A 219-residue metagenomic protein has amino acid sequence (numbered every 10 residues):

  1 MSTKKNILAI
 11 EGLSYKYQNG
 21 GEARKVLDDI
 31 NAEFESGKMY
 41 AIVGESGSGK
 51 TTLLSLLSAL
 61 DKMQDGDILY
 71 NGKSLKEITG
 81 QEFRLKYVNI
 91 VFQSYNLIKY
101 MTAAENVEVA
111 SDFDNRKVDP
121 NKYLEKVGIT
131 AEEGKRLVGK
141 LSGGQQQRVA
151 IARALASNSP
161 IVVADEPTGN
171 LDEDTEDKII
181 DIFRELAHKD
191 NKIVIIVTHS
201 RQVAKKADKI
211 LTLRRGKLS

Functional and structural regions predicted by a protein language model:
S58: Helix-to-loop junction immediately C-terminal to a conserved catalytic motif
G66-S74: Conserved ABC transporter NBD signature motif
L75-N89: ABC ATPase NBD coupling module
K117-E132: Conserved ABC ATPase "signature" region
L137-L141, Q145-Q147: Conserved ABC ATPase signature
N158: Conserved catalytic motifs of ABC-family nucleotide-binding domains
V162-D165: Catalytic Walker B motif of ABC-type/P-loop ATPase nucleotide-binding domains
